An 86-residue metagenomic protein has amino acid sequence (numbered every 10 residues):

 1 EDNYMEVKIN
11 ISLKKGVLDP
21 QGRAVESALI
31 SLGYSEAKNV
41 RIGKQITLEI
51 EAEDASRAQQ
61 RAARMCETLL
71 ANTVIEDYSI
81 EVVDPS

Functional and structural regions predicted by a protein language model:
E1-Y4: Short, Lys/Arg-enriched N-terminal segments with co-localized hydrophobic residues within the first ~10-30 amino acids
I11-L13, L48-E53, A58: Short beta-strand-to-loop capping motifs
G16-L32: Short amphipathic alpha-helix segments
L18, G22, A55-A62: Generic alpha-helical secondary structure
G33-K38, D77: A short linear hydrophobic-aromatic micro-motif
R41-Q45: Short Gly/Ser/Thr- and Asp/Glu-enriched loop/turn motifs at secondary-structure junctions
R57-P85: C-terminal structural segments of small proteins and small subunits
